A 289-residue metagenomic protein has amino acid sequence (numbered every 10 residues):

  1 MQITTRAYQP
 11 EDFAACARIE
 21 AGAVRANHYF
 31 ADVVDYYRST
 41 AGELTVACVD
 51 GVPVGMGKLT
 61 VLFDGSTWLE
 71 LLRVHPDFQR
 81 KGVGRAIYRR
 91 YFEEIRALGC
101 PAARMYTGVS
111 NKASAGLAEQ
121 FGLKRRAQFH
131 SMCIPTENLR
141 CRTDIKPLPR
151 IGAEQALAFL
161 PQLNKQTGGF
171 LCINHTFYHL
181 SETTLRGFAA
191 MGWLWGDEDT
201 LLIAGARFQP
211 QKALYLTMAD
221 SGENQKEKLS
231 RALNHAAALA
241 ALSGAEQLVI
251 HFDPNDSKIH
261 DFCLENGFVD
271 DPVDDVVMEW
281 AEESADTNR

Functional and structural regions predicted by a protein language model:
F13, E20-K58, K165-L194: Active-site rim helix/loop that mediates acceptor-substrate recognition in acyltransferases
V46, V52-T60, W68, R73 (+1 more regions): Conserved beta-strand in the GNAT
V61, R104-T107, K124-N138, V269-A281: Conserved catalytic-core motifs of GNAT/GCN5-like acyltransferases
V61-L69, Q79, A206-M218, D270-D274: A conserved beta-turn-beta hairpin within the catalytic core of GNAT-like acetyltransferases that forms part
V74, R80-E94, G116, Q120 (+1 more regions): Conserved acetyl-CoA-binding loop-helix of GNAT-fold acetyltransferases
R85, V109-A127, P254-D271: Conserved active-site alpha-helix within GNAT-family acetyltransferase domains
E94-S110, L242-D253: Conserved GNAT acetyl-CoA-binding A-motif
F121-Q211: Amide-forming acyltransferase catalytic core, primarily the GNAT-like/NAT-type and related acyltransferase folds
